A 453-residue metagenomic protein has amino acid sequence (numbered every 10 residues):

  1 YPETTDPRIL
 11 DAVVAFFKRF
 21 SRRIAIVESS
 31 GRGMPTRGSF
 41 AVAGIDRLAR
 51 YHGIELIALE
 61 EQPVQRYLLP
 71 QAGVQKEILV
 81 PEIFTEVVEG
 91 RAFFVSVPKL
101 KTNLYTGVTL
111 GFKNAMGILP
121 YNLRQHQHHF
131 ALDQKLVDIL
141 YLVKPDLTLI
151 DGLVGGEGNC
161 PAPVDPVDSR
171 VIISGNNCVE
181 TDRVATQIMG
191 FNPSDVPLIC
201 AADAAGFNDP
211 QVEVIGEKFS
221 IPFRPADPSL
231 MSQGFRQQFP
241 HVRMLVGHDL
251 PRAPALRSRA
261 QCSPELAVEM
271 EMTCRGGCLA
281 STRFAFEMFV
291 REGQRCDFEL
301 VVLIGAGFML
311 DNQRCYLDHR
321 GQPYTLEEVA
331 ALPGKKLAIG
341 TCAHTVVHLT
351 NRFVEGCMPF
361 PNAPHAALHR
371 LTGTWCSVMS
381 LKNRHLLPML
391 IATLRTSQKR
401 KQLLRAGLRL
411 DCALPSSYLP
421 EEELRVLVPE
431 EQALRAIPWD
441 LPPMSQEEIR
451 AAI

Functional and structural regions predicted by a protein language model:
Y1-I453: N-terminal and secondary-structure boundary signal
